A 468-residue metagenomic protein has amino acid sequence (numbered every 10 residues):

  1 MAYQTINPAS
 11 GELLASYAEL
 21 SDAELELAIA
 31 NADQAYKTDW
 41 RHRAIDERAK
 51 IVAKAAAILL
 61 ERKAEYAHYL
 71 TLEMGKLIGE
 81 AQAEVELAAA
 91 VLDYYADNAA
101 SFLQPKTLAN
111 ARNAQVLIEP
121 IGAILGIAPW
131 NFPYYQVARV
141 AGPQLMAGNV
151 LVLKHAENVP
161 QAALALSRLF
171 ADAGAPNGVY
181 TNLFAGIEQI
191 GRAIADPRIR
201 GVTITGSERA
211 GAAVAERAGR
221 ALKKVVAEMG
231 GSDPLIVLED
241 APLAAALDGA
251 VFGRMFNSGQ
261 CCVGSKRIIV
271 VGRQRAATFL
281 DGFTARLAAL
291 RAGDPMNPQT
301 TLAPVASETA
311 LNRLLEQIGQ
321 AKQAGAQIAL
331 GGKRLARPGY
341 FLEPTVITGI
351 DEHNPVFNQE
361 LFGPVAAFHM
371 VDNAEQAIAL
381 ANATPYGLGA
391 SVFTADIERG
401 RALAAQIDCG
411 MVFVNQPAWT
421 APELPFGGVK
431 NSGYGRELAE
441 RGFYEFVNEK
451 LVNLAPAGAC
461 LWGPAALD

Functional and structural regions predicted by a protein language model:
M1-R112: N-terminal Rossmann-like NAD(P)+-binding subdomain of aldehyde/semialdehyde dehydrogenases
P8, D22-L25, I45, K63 (+5 more regions): Residues at or immediately preceding the N-termini of alpha-helices
S10-S16, I199, I236, R291 (+4 more regions): Conserved C-terminal structural/oligomerization subdomain of aldehyde/semialdehyde dehydrogenase
G11, R48, L70, L92 (+9 more regions): Residue-level signal for inorganic ion chemistry
L14, R209-D351, V414, L461-W462 (+1 more regions): ALDH superfamily catalytic-core signature
L14-L20, Y36-R41, G126, L235-L238 (+5 more regions): Short, well-ordered beta-strand elements within core beta-sheets of diverse protein domains
D33-Y36, W40, A56-K63, A67 (+18 more regions): Structural signal for hydrophobic packing residues in well-ordered secondary-structure cores of soluble enzyme domains
Q104-A245, R273, V371: Rossmann-like NAD(P) dinucleotide-binding subdomain of oxidoreductase/dehydrogenase enzymes
